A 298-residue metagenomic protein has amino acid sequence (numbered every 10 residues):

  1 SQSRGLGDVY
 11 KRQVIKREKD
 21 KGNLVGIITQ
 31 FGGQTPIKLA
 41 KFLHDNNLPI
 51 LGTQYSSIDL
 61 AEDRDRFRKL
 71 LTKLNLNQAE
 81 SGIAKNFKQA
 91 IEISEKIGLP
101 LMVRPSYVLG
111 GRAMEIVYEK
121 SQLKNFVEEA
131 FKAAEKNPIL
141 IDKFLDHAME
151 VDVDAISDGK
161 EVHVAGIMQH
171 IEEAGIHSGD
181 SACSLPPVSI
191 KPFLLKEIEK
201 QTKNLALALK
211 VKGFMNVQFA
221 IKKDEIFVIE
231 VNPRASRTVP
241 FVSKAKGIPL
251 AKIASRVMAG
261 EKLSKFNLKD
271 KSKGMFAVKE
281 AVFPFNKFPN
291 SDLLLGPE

Functional and structural regions predicted by a protein language model:
S1, T29, I50-T53, E80-I83 (+4 more regions): General beta-strand structural signal in soluble alpha/beta enzymes
S1-Y10: Single conserved hydrophobic/aromatic residue that forms the stacking wall/gate of nucleotide- or nucleobase-binding
R4, T53-M114: A conserved helix-loop-beta module that forms one wall/lid of the active-site cleft in ATP-utilizing catalytic domains
K11-G22, E92-K96: Short amphipathic alpha-helix with an adjacent loop that forms part of the alpha/beta core around
K21-E62, N77-G82: A short, GP-enriched loop/loop-strand-helix hinge that lies immediately N-terminal to, or at the N-terminal rim
P36-I37, A90, E150: Short, well-ordered alpha-helical microsegments
K96-E298: Internal nucleotide-binding/catalytic subdomain
